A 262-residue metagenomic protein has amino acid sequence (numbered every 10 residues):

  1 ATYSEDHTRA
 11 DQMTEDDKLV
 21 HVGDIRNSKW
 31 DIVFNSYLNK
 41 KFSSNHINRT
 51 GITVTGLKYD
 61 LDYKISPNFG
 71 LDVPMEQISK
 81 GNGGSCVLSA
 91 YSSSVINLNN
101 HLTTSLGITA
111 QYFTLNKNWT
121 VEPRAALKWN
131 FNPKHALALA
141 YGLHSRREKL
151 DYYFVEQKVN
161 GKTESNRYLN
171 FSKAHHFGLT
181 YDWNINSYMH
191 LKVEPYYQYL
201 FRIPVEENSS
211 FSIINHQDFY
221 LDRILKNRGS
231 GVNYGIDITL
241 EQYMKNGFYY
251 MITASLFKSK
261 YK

Functional and structural regions predicted by a protein language model:
A1-N116, N130, M189-K192, Y243 (+1 more regions): Face-selective signature of the C-terminal outer-membrane beta-barrel domain
Y3-H7, V54-D60, C86-L88, I108-T114 (+6 more regions): Transmembrane beta-strands of outer-membrane beta-barrel pores
H7-K18, L61-F69, N116-P123, L150-K158 (+4 more regions): Outer-membrane beta-barrel translocator domains and adjoining extracellular loop/strand segments of Gram-negative
T14-V22, I32, L71-I78, S105-A110 (+5 more regions): Extracytoplasmic loops and strand-loop junctions of Gram-negative outer membrane beta-barrel proteins
S28-I32, G84-L88, W119-V121, K173-F177 (+1 more regions): Residues that define the transmembrane beta-barrel architecture of outer-membrane proteins
V33-Y37, S89-S93, R124-A126, Y168 (+5 more regions): Outer-membrane beta-barrel architecture
I65-S66, T114, K134-F177, Y197-R223: Surface-exposed extracellular loop regions of Gram-negative outer-membrane beta-barrel proteins, predominantly
Y197-Y199, Y220-K262: Gram-negative outer-membrane beta-barrel transporters
